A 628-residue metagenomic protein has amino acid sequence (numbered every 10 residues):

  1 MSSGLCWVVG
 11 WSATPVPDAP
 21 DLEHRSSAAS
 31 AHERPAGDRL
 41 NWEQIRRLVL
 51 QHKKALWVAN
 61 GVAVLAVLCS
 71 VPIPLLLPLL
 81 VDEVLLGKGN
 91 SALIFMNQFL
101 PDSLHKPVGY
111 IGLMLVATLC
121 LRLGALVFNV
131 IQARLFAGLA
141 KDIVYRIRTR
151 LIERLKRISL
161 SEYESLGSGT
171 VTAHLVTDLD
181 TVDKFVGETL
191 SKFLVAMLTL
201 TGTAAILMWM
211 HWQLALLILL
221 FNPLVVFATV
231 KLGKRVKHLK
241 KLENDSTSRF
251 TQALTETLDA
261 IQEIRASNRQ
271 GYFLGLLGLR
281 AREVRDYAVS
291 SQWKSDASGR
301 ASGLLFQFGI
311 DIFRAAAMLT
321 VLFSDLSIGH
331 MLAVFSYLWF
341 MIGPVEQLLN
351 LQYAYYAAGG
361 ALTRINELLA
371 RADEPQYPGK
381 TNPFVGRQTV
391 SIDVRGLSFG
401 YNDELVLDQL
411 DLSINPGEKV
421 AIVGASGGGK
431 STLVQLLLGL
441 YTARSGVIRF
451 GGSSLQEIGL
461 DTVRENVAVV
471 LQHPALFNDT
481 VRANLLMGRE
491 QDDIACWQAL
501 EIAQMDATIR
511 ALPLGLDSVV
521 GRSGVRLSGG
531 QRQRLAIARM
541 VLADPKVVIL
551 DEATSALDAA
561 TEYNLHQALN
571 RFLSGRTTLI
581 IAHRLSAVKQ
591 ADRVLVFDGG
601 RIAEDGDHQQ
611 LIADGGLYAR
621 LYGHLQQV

Functional and structural regions predicted by a protein language model:
C6, G10, W57-V127, M208-Q213 (+1 more regions): Transmembrane helix-loop-helix hairpins at lipid-water interfaces of multipass membrane proteins, especially the type-1
L40-N41, V49, F136-A137, R154-L200 (+2 more regions): Juxtamembrane loop-to-helix connectors within ABC transporter transmembrane domains
L50, G61, F128, Q132 (+3 more regions): Hydrophobic alpha-helical transmembrane segments of ABC transporter permease domains
L56-L68, S191-L242, A315-L326, G343: Transmembrane helices of ABC transporter permease
A117-A125, N129, N222-T229, S295-I310 (+2 more regions): Hydrophobic alpha-helical segments in the permease module
L166-G169, L242-S291, K380: Loop segments that connect adjacent transmembrane helices in multi-pass transporters
A266-R269, W293, F306, F340-L368: Cytosolic ends of transmembrane helices, especially the final helix of ABC transmembrane type-1 domains
V385-V628: ABC-type nucleotide-binding domain
